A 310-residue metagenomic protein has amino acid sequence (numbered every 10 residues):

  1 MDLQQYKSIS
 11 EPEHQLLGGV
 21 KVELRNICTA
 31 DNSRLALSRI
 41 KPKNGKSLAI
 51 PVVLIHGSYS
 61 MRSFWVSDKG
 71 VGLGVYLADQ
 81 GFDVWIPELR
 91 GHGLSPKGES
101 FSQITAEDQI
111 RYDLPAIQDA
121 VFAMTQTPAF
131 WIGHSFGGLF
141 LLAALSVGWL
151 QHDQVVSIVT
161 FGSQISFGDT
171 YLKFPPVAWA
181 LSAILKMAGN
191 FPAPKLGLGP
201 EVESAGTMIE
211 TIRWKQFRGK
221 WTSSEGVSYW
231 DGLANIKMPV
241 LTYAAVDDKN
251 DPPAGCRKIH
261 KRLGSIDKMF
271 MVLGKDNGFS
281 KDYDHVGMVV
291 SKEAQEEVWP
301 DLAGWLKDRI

Functional and structural regions predicted by a protein language model:
Y6-N44: N-terminal cap/lid segment of alpha/beta-hydrolase-fold proteins
P42-L94: Short, surface-exposed "cap/lid" segments of acyl-processing enzymes
Q103-A123: Alpha/beta-hydrolase active-site loop
F122-T127, W131-I132, F136-S224: Alpha/beta-hydrolase-fold enzymes
I236, T242-A244: Short beta-strand/loop motif that positions the catalytic acidic residue of the alpha/beta-hydrolase fold
D247-D251: Acidic catalytic loop of the alpha/beta-hydrolase fold
P252-R262, V272: Short alpha-helix in the alpha/beta-hydrolase fold that links the catalytic acid
M269-I310: Catalytic active-site module of serine/aspartate enzymes centered on a nucleophile-bearing elbow/loop
